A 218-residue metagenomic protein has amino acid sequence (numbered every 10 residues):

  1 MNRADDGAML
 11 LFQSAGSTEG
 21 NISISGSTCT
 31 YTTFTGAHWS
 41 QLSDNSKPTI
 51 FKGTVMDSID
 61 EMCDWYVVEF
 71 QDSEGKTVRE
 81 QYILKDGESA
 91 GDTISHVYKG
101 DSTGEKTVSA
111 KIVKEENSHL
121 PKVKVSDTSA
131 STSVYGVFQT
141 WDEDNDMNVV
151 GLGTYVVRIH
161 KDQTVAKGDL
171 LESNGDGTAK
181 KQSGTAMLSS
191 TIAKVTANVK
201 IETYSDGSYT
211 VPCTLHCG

Functional and structural regions predicted by a protein language model:
M1-G218: Extracellular receptor-binding modules and their adjoining Ser/Thr/Gly/Asp/Asn-rich linkers
